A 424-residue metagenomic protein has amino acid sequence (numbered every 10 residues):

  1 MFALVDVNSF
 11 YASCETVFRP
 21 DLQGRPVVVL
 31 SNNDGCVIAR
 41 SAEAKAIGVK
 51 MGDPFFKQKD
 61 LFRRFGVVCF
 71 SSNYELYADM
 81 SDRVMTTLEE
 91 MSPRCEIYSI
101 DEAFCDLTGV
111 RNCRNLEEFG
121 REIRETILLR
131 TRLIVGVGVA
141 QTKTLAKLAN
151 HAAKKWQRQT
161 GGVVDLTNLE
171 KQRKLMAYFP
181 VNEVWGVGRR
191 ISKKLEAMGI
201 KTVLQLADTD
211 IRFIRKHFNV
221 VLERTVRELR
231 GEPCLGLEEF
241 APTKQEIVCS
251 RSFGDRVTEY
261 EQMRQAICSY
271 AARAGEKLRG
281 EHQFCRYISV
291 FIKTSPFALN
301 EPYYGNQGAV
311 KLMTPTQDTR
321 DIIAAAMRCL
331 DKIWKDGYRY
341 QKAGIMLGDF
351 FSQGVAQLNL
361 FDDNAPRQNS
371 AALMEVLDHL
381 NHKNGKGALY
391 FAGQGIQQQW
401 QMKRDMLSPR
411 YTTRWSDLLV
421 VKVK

Functional and structural regions predicted by a protein language model:
M1-R227, G236-L237, A365-K424: Gly/Gly-Pro- and Ser/Thr-rich, intrinsically disordered tail segments characteristic of DNA damage-repair and tolerance
F10, N33-C36, S295-A298, F350-G354: Short, charged/polar surface micro-motifs in flexible loops or helix N-caps
Q23-R25, F65, L133, F284-I288 (+3 more regions): A generic structural signal for short beta-strands and their flanking turns/coil linkers
Y98-E102, A140-K143, Q283-Y287, Y338-K342: Short Gly/Ser/Thr- and Asp/Glu-enriched loop/turn motifs at secondary-structure junctions
A103-G109, Q307-M313, Q357-D362: Short, hydrophobic beta-strand segments
E183, I191-R339: DNA-contacting surface of Y-family translesion DNA polymerases
E301-Y303, V355-N359, M402: Short conserved micro-motifs at the rims of enzyme active sites and ligand-binding pockets
M327-K383, G387: C-terminal hydrophobic structural anchor segments that stabilize assembly/packing rather than catalytic chemistry
